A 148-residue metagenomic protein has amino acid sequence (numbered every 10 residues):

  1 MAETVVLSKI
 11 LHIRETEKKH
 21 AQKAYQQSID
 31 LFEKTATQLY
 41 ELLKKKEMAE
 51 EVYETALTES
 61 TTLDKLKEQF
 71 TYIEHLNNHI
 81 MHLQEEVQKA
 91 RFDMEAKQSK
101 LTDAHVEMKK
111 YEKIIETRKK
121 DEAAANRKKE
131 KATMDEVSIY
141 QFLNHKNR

Functional and structural regions predicted by a protein language model:
M1-R148: Charge-rich amphipathic alpha-helical interaction elements
